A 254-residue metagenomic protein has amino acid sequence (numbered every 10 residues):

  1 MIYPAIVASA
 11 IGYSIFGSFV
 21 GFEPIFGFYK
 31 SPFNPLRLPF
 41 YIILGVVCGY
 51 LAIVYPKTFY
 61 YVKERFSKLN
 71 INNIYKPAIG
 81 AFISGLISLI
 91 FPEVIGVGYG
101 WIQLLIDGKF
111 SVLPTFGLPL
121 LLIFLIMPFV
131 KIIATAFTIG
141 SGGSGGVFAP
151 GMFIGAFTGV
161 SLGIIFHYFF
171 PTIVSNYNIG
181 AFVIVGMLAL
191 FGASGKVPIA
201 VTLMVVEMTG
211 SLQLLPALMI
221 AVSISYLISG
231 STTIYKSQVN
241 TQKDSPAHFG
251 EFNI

Functional and structural regions predicted by a protein language model:
M1-I254: Alpha-helical transmembrane segments and immediately membrane-proximal extracytoplasmic
